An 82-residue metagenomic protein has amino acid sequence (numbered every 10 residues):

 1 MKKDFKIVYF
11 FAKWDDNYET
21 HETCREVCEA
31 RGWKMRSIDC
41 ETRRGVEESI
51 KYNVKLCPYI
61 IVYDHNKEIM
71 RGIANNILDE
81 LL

Functional and structural regions predicted by a protein language model:
M1-W33: Local sequence-structure signature of Cys/Sec-based thiol-disulfide redox active-site neighborhoods
D15, R43, E68: Surface-exposed, flexible loop/turn segments at secondary-structure boundaries
R25-R31, Y52, E80-L82: Alpha-helix C-terminal capping segments
S37-L56, L81-L82: Thioredoxin-like thiol-disulfide oxidoreductase module
I50-E68: Short, structured active-site "lid" loops
V62-L82: Non-catalytic, surface beta->alpha helical segment in thiol-disulfide oxidoreductase systems
